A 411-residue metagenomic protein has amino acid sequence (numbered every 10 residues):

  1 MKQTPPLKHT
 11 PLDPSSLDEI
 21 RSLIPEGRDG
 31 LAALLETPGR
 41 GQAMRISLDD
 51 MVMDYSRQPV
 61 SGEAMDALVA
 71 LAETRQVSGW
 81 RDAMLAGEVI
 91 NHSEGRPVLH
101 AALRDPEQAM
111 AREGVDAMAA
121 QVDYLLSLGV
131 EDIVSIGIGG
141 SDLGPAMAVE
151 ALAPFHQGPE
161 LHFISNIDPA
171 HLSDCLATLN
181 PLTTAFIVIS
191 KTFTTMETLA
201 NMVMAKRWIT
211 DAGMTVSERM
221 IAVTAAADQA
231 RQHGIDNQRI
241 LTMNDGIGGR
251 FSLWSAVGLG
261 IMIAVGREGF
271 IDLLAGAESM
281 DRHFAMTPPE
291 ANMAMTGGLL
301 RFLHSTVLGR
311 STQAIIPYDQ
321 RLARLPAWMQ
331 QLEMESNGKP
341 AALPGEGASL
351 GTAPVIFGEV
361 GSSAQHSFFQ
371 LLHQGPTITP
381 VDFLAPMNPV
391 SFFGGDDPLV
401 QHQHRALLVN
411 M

Functional and structural regions predicted by a protein language model:
H9-E131, D397-M411: Extended, charge-enriched "interface" segments that sit outside catalytic cores
L12, A33-E36, S56-V60, A72 (+17 more regions): Catalytic cores of large soluble enzymes that bind and process phosphate-bearing ligands
S16, G27, R40, V60-A67 (+12 more regions): General structural feature for long, well-ordered alpha-helical segments within catalytic domains of soluble enzymes
D29-A33, Q42, D49-M53, A101 (+13 more regions): Flexible, active-site-adjacent loop/turn segments at secondary-structure boundaries
A120-T287: Glycine-rich phosphate-binding loops that contact phosphosugars or nucleotide phosphates
W208-G394, V400-H402: Active-site phosphate/pyrophosphate-binding segments
